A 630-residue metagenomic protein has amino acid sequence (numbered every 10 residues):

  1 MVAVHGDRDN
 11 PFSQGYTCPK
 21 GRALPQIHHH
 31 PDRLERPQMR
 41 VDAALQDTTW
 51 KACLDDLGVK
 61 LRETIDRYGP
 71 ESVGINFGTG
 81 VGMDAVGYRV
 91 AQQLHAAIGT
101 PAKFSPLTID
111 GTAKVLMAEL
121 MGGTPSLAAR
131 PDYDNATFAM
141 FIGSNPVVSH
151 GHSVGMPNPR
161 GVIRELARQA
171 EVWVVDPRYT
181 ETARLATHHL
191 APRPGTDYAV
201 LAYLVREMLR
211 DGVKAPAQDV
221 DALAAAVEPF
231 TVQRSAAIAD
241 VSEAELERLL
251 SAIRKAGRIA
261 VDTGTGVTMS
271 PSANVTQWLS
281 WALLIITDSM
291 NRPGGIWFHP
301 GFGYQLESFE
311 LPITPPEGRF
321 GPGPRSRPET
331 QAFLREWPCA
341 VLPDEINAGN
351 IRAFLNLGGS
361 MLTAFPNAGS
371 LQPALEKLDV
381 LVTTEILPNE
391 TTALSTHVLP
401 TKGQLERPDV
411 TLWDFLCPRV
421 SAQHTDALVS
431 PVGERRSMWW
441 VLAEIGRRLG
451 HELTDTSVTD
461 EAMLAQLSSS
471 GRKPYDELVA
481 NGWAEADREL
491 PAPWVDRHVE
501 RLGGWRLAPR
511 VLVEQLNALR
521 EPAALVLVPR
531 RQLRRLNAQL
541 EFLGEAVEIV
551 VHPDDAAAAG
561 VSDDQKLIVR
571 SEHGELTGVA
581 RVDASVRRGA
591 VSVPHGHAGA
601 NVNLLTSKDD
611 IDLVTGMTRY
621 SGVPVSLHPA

Functional and structural regions predicted by a protein language model:
M1-R210, S242, L357, V602-A630: N-terminal export/assembly segments and adjacent metallocofactor-ligating motifs of anaerobic energy-metabolism
Y68-S72, K214-Q218, A260, N291-F298 (+1 more regions): Flexible, glycine/charged-enriched surface loops at secondary-structure junctions
N76-M83, V220, A237-V241, G264-P271 (+1 more regions): Conserved short loop/turn motifs at secondary-structure junctions
A91-R164, R168-V175, Y198-A202, W281-L394 (+3 more regions): Extended redox/cofactor-interaction regions of prokaryotic respiratory oxidoreductases
N135, A139-I142, V220-A239: Conserved thiamine diphosphate
N145, L185-A186, F230-Q233, D262-V267 (+1 more regions): Flexible glycine/proline-enriched surface loops and loop-helix/loop-strand junctions
K377-V380, L387-S421, Q565-K566, E572-A600: C-terminal, active-site-flanking charged/polar segments
D426-D487, N537-V550, D554-A630: Long, contiguous, secondary-structure-rich segments that constitute the structural scaffold of globular domains
